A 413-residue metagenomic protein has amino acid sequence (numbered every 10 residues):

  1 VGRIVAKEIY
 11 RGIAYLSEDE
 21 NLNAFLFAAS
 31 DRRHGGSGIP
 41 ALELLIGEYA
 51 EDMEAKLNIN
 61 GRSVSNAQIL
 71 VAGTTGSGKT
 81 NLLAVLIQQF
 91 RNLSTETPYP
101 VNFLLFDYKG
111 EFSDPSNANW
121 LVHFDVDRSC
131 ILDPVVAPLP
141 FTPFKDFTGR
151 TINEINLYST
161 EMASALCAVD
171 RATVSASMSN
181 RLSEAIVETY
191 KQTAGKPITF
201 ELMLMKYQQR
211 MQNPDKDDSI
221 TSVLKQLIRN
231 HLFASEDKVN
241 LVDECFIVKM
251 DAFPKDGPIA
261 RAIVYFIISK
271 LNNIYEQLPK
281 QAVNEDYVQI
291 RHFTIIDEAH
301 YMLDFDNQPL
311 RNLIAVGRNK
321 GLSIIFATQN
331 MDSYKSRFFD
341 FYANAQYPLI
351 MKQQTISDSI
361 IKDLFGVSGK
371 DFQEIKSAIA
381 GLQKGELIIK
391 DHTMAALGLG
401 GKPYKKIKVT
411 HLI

Functional and structural regions predicted by a protein language model:
V1-T74, L82, A396, L412: Basic- and hydrophobic-enriched, low-structure N-terminal and domain-boundary segments that flank ATP-binding catalytic
Y15, G76, I152, A172 (+2 more regions): Hydrophobic alpha-helical scaffolding
S17-E18, S175-S179, Q354, S368 (+1 more regions): Ser/Thr-centered flexible coil motifs
L42-L44, I69-V71, L104-F106, C130-L132 (+3 more regions): Hydrophobic/aromatic beta-strand patches that form the interior of the parallel beta-sheet core in alpha/beta enzyme
E51, V85-N102, F106-L322, K335-R337 (+2 more regions): P-loop NTPase motor domains
N58-N60, I69, Y334-I413: P-loop NTPase motor core of the ASCE superfamily
K79: Conserved lysine of the Walker
T328: H-loop/switch region of ABC-family ATPase nucleotide-binding domains
